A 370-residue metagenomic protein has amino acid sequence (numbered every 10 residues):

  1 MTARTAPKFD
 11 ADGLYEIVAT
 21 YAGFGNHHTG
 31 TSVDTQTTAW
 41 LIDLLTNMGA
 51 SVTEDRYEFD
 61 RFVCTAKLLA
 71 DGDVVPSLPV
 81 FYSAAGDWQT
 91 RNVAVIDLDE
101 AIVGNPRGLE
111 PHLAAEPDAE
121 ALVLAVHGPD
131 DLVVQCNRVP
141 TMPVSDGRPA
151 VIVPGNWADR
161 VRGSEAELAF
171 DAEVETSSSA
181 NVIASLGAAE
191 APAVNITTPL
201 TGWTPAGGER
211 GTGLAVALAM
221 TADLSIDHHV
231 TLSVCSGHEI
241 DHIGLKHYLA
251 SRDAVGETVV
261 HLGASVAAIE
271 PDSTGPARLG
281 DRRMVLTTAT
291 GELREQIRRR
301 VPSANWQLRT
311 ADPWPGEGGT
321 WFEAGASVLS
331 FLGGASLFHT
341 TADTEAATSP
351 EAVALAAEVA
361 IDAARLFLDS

Functional and structural regions predicted by a protein language model:
T2, K8-A11, E16-R107: Noncatalytic luminal/extracellular "stalk/propeptide" segments of secretory-pathway proteins
T2-K8, G23-V33, I42, L98-L109 (+6 more regions): Second-shell loop/turn segments in exported
G13-E16, T20, Q36-N47, T212-A219 (+6 more regions): Extracytoplasmic/secreted proteins, especially bacterial periplasmic and envelope-associated proteins
L45-T46, I96-L98, N105-E116, P192-I243 (+1 more regions): Alpha-helical metal-binding/catalytic segments enriched in His/Glu/Asp
E54, A121-A125, I183, N195-T197 (+4 more regions): Structural recognition of the beta-strand scaffold that forms the well-ordered cores of secreted hydrolase catalytic
A70-R91, V134-R210, A222-D223, D227-V230: Soluble metallo-hydrolase cores and metallopeptidase-like ectodomains found primarily in the secretory/periplasmic
A191, C235-S330, A335-S336: Metal-dependent peptidase/peptidase-like ectodomains
A222, V230, L337-S370: His/Asp/Glu-rich mid-to-C-terminal helical/loop segments that flank catalytic regions of hydrolases
